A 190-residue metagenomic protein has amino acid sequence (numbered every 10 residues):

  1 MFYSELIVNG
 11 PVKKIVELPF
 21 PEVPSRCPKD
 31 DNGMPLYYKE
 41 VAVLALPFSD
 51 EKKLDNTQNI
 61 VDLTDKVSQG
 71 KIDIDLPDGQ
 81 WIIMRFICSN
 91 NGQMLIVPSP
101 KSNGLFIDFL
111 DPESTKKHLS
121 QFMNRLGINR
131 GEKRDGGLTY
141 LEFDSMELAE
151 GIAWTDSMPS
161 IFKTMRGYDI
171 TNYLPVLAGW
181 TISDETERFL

Functional and structural regions predicted by a protein language model:
M1-L190: Mature extracytoplasmic enzyme cores
